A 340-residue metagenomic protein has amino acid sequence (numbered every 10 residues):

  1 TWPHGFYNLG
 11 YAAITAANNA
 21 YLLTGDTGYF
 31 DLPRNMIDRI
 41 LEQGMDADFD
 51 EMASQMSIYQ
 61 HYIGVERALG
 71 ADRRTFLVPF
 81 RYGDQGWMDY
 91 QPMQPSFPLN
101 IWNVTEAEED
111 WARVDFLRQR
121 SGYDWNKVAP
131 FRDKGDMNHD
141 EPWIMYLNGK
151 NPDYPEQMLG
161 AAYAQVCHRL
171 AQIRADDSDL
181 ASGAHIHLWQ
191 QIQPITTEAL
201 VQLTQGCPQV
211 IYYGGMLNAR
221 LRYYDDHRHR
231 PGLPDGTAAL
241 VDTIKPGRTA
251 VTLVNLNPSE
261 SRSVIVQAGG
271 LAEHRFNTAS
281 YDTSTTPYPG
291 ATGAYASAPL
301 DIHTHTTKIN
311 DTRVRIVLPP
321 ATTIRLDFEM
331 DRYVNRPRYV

Functional and structural regions predicted by a protein language model:
T1-A250, L256-P258, L326: Catalytic domains of carbohydrate-active enzymes that cleave complex glycans
G214-V340: C-terminal beta-sandwich/jelly-roll accessory domains of carbohydrate-active enzymes
